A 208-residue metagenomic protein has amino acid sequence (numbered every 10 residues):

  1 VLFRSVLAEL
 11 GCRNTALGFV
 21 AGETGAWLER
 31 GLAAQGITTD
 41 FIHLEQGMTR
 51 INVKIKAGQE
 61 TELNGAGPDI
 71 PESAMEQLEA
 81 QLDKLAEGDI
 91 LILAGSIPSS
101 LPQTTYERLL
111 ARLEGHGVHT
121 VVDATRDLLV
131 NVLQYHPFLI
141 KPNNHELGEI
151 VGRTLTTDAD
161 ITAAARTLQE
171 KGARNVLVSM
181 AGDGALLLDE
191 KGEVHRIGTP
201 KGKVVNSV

Functional and structural regions predicted by a protein language model:
V1-M48: Substrate-binding N-lobe of the ribokinase-like
R13, G88-D89, F138, R174: Short acidic/polar active-site loop segments enriched in Thr and Asp
R13, L17, G25, A34 (+3 more regions): Small-residue (G/A/S/T)-rich helix-start motifs and N-terminal tracts that mark the onset
L44, K54-E87: Conserved phosphate-binding/catalytic loop of the ribokinase/pfkB sugar-kinase fold
I90-I161: Conserved beta-alpha-beta core of the PfkB/ribokinase-like small-molecule kinase fold
R112, D158-V208: Conserved phosphate-binding/catalytic region of the ribokinase-like
